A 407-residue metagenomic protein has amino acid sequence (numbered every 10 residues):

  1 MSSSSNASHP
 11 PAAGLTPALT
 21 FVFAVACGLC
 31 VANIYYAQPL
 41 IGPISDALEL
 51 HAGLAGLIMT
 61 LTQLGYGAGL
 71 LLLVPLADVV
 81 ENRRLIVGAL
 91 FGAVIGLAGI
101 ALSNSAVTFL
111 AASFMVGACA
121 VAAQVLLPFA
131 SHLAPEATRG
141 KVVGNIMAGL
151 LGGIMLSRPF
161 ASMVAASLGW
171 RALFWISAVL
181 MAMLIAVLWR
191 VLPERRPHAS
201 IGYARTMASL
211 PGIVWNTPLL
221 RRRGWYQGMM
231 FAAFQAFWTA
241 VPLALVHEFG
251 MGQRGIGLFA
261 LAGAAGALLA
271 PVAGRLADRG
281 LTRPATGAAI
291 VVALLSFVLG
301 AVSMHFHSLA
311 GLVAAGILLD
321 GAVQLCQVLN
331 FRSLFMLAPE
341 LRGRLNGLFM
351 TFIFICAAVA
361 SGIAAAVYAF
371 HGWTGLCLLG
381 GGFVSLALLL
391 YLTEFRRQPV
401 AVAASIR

Functional and structural regions predicted by a protein language model:
N6-G14, L192-W225: Juxtamembrane intracellular "pre-TM" segments in multi-pass secondary transporters
A68-A106: Conserved MFS/SLC helix-loop-helix module at the cytosolic interface between two early adjacent transmembrane helices
L70-E81, L269-T282, Y368: Helix-to-loop junctions at the C-terminal end of transmembrane segments in multipass secondary transporters
R84-A98, A178, P284-L299, G381: Structural signature of the two symmetry-related core transmembrane helices
T108, T138, G144-L192: Helix-loop-helix hairpin linking two adjacent transmembrane segments in secondary transporters
A112-L150: Cytoplasmic helix-loop-helix junction between adjacent transmembrane helices in 12-TM secondary transporters
A122-A134, Q324-A338: Intracellular juxtamembrane helix-capping segments at the cytosolic ends of symmetry-related transmembrane helices
R283-N330: C-terminal transmembrane helical hairpin of 12-TM major facilitator-type secondary transporters
